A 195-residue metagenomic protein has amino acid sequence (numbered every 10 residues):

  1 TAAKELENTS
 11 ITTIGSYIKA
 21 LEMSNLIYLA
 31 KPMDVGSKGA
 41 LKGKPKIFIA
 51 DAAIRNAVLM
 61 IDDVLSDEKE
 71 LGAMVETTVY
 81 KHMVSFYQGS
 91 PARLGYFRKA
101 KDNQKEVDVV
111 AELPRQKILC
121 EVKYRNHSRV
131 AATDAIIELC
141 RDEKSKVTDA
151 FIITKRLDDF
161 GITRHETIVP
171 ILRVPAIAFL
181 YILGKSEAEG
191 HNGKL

Functional and structural regions predicted by a protein language model:
T1-K117: Accessory nucleic acid-recognition modules appended to NTPase machines
D34, K101, N126, L157 (+1 more regions): Residue-level detector of flexible, active-site-proximal loop/helix-junction positions within diverse enzyme catalytic
D51-A53, R98-A100, K123, T154 (+1 more regions): Residues at the C-termini of beta-strands that transition into short coil/loop
D67, K123-Y124: Conserved short-loop catalytic and cofactor-binding motifs
C120: Conserved beta3 VAIK motif of the Hanks protein kinase fold
Y124-V169: Catalytic cores of nucleic-acid endonucleases
R156-L195: Domain-level recognition of nuclease-like catalytic cores that cleave nucleotide substrates
